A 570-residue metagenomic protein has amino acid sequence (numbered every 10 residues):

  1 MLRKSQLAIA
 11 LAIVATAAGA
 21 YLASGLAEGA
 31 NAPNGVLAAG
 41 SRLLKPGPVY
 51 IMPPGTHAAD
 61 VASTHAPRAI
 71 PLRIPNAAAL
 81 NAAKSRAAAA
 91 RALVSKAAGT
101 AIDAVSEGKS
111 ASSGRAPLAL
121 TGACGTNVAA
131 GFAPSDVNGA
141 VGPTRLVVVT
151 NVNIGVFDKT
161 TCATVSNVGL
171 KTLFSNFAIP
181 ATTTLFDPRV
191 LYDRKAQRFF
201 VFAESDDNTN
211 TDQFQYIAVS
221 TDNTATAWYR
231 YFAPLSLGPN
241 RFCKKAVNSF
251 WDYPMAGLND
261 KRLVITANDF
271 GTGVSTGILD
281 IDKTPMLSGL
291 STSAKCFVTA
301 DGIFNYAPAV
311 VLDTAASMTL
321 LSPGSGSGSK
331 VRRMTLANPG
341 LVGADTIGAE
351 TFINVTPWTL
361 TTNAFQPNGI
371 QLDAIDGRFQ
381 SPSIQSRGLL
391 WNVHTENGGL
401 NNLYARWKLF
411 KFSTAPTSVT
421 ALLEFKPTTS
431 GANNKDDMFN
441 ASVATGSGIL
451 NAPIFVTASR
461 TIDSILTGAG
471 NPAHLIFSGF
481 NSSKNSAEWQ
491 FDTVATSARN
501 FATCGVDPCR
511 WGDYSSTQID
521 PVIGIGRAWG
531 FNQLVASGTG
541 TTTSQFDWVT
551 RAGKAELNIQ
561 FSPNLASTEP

Functional and structural regions predicted by a protein language model:
M1, Y514, E569-P570: Accessible peptide chain termini
M1-A32: Sec-dependent, cleavable N-terminal signal peptides
E28-S562: C-terminal PAP-associated
P563-E569: Surface-exposed, proline-enriched loop/turn segments that connect beta strands in immunoglobulin-like
